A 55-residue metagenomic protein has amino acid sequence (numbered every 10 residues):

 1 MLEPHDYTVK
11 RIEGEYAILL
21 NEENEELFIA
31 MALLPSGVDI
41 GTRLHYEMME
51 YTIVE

Functional and structural regions predicted by a protein language model:
M1-E13: Structural detector for short beta-strands of small beta-barrel domains
E3, V54-E55: Short acidic DE-rich linear segments
E13, E23, E50: A broadly conserved detector of short glycine/acidic/proline-rich loop/turn motifs that flank catalytic sites and bind
E15-I18: Short aromatic-glycine-enriched beta-strand elements
E25-S36: Beta-strand/loop nucleic-acid-binding surfaces
Y46-V54: Short, charged beta-turn/beta-strand-edge "cap" motif at the junction between a beta-strand and an adjacent loop
